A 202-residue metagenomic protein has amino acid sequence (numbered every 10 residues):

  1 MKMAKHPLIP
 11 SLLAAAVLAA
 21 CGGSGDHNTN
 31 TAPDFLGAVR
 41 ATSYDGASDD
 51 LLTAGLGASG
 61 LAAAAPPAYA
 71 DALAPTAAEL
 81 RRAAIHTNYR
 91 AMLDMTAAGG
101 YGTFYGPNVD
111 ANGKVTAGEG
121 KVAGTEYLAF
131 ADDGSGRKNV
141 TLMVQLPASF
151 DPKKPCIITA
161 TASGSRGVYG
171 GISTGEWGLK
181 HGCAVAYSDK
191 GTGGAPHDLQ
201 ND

Functional and structural regions predicted by a protein language model:
K2-P10: Bacterial N-terminal signal peptides that target proteins for export
P10-A16: Sec-dependent N-terminal signal peptides
L18-A20: C-terminal motif of bacterial Sec signal peptides marking the signal peptidase cleavage site
G22-S24: Glycine-centered low-complexity coil/loop motifs and glycine-rich tracts, especially the flexible linkers
D26-C156, A160, S165-T174, H181: Catalytic-loop region of hydrolases
A160-G167, W177-L179, V185-D202: Cap/lid segment of the alpha/beta-hydrolase catalytic domain
